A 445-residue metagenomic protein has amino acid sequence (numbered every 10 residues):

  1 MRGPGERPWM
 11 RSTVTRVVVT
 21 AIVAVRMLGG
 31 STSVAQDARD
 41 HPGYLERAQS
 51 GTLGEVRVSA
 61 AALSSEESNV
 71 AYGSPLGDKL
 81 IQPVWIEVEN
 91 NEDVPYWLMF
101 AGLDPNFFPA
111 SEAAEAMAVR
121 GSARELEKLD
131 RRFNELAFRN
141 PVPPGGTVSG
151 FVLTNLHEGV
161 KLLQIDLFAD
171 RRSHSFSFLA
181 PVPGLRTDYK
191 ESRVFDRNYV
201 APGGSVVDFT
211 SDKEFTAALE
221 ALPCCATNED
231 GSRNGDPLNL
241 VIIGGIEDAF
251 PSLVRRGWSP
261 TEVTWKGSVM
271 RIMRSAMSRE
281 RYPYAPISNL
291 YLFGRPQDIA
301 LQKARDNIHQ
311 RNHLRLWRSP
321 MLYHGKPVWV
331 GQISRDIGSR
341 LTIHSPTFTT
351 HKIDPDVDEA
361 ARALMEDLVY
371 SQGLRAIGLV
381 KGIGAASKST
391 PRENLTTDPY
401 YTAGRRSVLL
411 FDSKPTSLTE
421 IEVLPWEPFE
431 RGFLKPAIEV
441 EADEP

Functional and structural regions predicted by a protein language model:
V17-G29: Bacterial N-terminal signal peptides
R39-D78: Low-complexity, acidic Ser/Thr/Pro/Gly-rich terminal tails and inter-domain linkers that flank the onset of structured
S68-E87, N91-P95, P141-P143, D230-G231: Short, solvent-exposed beta-strand/turn "edge" segments of beta-rich domains on protein surfaces
N91-V142, V148: The feature marks short-to-medium sequence segments in extracytoplasmic or secretory-pathway proteins
V94-G102, L163-Q164, F250-R255: Short, hydrophobic/aromatic beta-strand segments
L136-P202: Surface-exposed edge beta-strand/loop patches
L222-S252: Terminal, regulation- and interaction-focused segments at domain boundaries
T264-A442: A cross-kingdom signal targeting lumenal/periplasmic-facing segments of multi-pass membrane and secretory-pathway
